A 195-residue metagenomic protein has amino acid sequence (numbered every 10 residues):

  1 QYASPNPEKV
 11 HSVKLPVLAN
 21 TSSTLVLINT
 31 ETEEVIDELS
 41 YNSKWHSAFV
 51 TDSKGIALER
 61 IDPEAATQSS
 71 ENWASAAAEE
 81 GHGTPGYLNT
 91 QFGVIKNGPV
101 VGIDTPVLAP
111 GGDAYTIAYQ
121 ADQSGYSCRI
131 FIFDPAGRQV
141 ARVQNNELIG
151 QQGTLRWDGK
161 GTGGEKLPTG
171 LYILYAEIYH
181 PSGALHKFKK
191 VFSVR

Functional and structural regions predicted by a protein language model:
Q1-P63: Solvent-exposed beta-edge/loop recognition patches
T24-V26, R129-F133: Beta-strand signatures of extracellular beta-sandwich domains
E33-D37, R138-Q144, L185: Surface-exposed loop/edge segments in extracytoplasmic proteins
R60, E64-G98: Short, compositionally biased serine/threonine- and acidic-rich segments at solvent-exposed termini, linkers, or domain
Q91-G102, A109-I117, T169-R195: C-terminal tail/sorting-segment detector
Y115-Q123, W157: Aromatic/hydrophobic beta-strand junction motif of beta-rich domains
I132-V140, Y172: Short, glycine-anchored, charge-dense loop/turn motifs used at functional sites
N145-S182: Short, surface-exposed loop/turn motifs with a glycine/proline- and acidic-biased composition
